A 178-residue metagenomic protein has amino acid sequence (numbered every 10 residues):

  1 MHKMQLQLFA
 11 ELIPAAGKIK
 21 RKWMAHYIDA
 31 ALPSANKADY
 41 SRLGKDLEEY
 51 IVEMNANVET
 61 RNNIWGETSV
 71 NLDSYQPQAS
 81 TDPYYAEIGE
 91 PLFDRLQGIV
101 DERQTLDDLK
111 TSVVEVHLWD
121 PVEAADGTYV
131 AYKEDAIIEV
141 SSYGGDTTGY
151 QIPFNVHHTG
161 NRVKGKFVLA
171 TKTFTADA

Functional and structural regions predicted by a protein language model:
M1, L8-F9, I51, L109: Extended hydrophobic/Leu-rich segments
H2-L12, H157-A178: Protruding loop/beta-arch "assembly-hinge" segments enriched in small, turn-prone residues
K3-Q5, M24, V113-E115: Intrinsically disordered, low-complexity regions enriched for glutamine and histidine
L6, Q78, P153-F154: A generic alpha-helix preference that emphasizes hydrophobic side chains
A10-I88, A136-T148: Solvent-exposed edge beta-strands and adjacent loop segments that serve as assembly or binding interfaces
I13, W65-E134, K164-K172: Extracellular/virion structural assembly segments
H26, T105-D107, Q151-P153: Structured catalytic/translocation cores of nucleotide/phosphate-coupled proteins
K45-V52, V116-K164: Short beta-strand and beta-hairpin "edge-sheet" elements
